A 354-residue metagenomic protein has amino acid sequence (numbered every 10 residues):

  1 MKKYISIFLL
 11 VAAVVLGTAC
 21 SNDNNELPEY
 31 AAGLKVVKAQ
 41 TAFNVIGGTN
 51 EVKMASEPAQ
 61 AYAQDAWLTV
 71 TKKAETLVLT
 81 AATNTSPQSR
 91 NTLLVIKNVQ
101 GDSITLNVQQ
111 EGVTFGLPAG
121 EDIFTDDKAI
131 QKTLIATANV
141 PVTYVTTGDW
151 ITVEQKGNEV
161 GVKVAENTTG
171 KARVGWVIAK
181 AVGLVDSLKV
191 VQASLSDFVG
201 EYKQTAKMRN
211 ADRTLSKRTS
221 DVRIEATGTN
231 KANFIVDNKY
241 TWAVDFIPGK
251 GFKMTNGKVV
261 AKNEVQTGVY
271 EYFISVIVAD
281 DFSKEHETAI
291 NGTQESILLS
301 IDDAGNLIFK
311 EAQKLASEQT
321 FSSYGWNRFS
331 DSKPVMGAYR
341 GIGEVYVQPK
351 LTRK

Functional and structural regions predicted by a protein language model:
K2-A42, V99-N107, L184, I342-K354: Bacterial Sec-dependent N-terminal signal peptides
D23-A55, I104, Q109-T137: Predominantly extracytoplasmic/ectodomain segments of secreted and cell-surface proteins
G47-L79, T137-V162: Surface-exposed binding patches on compact interaction domains or structured appendages
G48, Q88-R90, I130, K171-R173 (+1 more regions): A glycine-anchored, Pro-Gly-centered beta-turn/N-cap motif
V78-P87, G161-G170: Solvent-exposed segments in extracellular or luminal domains encompassing
Q88-Q100, G170-G183: A short beta-strand micro-motif common to beta-rich folds, especially ectodomain repeats
N107-F115, S187-D197: Short beta-strand edge segments in extracellular beta-sheet folds
A193-K354: Ser/Thr/Gly/Pro-rich, low-complexity flexible regions
